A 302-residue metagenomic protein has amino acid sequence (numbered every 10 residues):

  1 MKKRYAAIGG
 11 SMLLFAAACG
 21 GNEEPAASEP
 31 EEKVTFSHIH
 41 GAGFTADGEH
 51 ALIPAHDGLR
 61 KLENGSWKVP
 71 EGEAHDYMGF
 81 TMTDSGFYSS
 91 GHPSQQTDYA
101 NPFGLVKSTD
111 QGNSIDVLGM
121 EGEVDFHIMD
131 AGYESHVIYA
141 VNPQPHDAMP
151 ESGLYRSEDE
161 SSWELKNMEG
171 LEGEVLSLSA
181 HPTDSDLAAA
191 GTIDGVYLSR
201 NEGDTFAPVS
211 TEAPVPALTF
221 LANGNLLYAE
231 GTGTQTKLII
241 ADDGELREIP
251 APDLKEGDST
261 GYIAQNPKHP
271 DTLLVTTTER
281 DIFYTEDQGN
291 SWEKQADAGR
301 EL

Functional and structural regions predicted by a protein language model:
K2-G9, F15-L302: Extracellular glycan-interacting surfaces
